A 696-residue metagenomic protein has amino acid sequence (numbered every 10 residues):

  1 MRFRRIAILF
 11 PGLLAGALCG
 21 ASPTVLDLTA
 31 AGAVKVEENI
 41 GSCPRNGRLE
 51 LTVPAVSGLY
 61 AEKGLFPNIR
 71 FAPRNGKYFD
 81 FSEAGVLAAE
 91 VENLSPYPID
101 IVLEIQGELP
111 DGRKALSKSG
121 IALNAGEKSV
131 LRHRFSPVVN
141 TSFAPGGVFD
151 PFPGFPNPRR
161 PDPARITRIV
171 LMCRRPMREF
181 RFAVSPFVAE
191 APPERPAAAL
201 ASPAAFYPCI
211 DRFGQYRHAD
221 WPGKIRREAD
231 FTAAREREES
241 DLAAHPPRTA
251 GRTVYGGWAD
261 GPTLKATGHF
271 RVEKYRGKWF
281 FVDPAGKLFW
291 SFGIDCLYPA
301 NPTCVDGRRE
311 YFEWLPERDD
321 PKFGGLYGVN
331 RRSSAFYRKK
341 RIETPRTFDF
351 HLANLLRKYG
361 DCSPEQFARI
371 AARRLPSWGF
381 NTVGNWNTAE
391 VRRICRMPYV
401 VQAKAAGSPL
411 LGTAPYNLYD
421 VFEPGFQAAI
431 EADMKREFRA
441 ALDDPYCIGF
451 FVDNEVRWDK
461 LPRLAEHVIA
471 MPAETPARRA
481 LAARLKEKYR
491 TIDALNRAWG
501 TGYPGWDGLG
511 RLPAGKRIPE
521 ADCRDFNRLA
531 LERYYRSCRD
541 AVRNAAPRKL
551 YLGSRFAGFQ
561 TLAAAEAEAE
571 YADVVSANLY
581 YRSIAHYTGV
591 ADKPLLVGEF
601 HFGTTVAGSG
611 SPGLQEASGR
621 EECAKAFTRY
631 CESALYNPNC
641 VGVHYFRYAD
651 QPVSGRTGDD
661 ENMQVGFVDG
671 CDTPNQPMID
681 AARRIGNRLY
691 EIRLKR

Functional and structural regions predicted by a protein language model:
A21-S42: Extracellular carbohydrate-recognition regions
C43-N68: Short carbohydrate-recognition loop motifs
L59-N157, R178-F180: Extracellular ligand-binding interfaces
F213-R393, L410-Y446, R511, K516-R517 (+1 more regions): Active-site-adjacent substrate/metal-binding segments within catalytic domains of carbohydrate-active enzymes
T347-L355, L410-D420, G510-R524, A557 (+2 more regions): Active-site clefts of carbohydrate-active enzymes
P445-G449, D453-E455, A607, Q615-F667 (+1 more regions): Substrate-binding cleft of secreted/luminal carbohydrate-active enzymes
H467-R479, F646-R696: Aromatic-rich peripheral "rim/lid" segments of glycoside hydrolase catalytic domains that contact and position glycan
D525, L529-D540, N544-G613, T628-E632: Glycoside hydrolase catalytic-domain groove-lining segments
